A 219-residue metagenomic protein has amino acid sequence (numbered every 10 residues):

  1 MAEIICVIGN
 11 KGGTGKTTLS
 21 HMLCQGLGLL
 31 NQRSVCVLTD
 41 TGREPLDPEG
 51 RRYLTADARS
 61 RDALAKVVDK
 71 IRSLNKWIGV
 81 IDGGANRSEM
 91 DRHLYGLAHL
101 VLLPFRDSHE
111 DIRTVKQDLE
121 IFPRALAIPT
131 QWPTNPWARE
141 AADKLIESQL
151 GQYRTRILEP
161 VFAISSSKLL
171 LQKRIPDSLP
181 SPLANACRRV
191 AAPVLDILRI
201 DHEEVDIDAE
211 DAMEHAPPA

Functional and structural regions predicted by a protein language model:
M1-I4, R124, Y153, I197-A219: Acidic-aromatic/histidine active-site loop/patch
M1-T14, L19-V80, G84-R92: P-loop/Walker-type NTP enzyme "switch/lid" segment
H21, Q25-L29, E120, D196 (+1 more regions): Short, well-ordered alpha-helices that flank and scaffold nucleotide-derived cofactor binding pockets
R51-T55, E120-F122, K144-I146, P176-D177: Short, hinge-like loop/turn segments at secondary-structure boundaries
A63-I71, V115, A186, V190-V194: Generic hydrophobic alpha-helical segments
G84-P160: Conserved catalytic-core segment of NTP-binding enzymes
P133, D143-L179, C187-L198: Beta-strand-loop-alpha "switch" segments that mediate conformational coupling across diverse proteins
